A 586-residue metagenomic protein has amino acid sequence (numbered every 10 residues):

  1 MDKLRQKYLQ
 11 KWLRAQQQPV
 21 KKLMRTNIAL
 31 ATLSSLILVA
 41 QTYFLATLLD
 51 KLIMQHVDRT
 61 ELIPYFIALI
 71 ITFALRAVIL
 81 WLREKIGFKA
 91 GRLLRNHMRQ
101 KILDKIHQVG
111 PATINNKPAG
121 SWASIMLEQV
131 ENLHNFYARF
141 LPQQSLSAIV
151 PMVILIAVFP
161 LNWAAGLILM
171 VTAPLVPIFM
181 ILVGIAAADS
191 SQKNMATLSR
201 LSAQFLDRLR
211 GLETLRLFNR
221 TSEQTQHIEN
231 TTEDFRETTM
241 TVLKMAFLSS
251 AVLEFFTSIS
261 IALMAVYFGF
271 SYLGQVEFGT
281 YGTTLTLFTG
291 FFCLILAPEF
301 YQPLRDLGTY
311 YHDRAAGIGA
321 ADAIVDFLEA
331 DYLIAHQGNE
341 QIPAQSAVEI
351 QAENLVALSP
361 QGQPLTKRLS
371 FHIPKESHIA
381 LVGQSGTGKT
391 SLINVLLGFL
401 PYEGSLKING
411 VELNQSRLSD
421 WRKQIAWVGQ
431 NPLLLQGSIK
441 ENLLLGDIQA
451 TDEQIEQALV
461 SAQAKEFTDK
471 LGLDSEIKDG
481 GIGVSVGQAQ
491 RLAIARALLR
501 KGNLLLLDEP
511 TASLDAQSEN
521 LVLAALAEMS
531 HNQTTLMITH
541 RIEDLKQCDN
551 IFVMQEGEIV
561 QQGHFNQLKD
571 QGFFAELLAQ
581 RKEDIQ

Functional and structural regions predicted by a protein language model:
M1-L36, P64, N132, E237 (+4 more regions): Membrane-integrated ABC transporters
A15-K22, P111, E128-Y137, L141 (+5 more regions): An intracellular "coupling" helix at the cytosolic face of ABC transporter transmembrane type-1 domains
M24-L33, Q143-Q192, F270: Transmembrane helices of ABC transporter permease
M24-V78, A164, V276, T280-T283: Transmembrane helix-loop-helix hairpins at lipid-water interfaces of multipass membrane proteins, especially the type-1
Q55-H56, A157-M170, F255-A321: Helix-loop-helix
L296-P360, P401-E403, K407, D452-A458 (+1 more regions): ABC transporter TMD-NBD coupling linker
P432-E476, Q517, A525, F573-E576: Conserved "ABC signature" C-loop
A524, N532, R541, K546-Q586: C-terminal portion of ABC ATPase nucleotide-binding domains
